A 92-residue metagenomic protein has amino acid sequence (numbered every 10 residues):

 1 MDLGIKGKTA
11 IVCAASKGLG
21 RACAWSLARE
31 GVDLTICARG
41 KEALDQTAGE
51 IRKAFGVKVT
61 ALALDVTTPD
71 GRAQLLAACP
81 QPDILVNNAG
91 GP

Functional and structural regions predicted by a protein language model:
T9, A14-G18: Conserved glycine-rich cofactor-binding loop
T9, D83-I84: Conserved catalytic-site loops of classical short-chain dehydrogenases/reductases
R21, W25: Residues forming the Rossmann-fold NAD(P)(H) cofactor-binding site
V32-Q46: Conserved glycine-rich Rossmann-like NAD(P)H-binding loop of the short-chain dehydrogenase/reductase
K41-E42, L62-Q74: The beta1-alpha1 cofactor-binding region of Rossmann-like NAD(H)/NADP(H)-dependent oxidoreductases
A54-V59: A short helix-to-beta-strand connector/capping loop
A78-Q81: Glycine-rich phosphate-binding loop signature in dinucleotide/nucleotide-binding domains
A89-P92: Conserved NAD(P)H cofactor-binding loop of Rossmann-fold oxidoreductase domains
